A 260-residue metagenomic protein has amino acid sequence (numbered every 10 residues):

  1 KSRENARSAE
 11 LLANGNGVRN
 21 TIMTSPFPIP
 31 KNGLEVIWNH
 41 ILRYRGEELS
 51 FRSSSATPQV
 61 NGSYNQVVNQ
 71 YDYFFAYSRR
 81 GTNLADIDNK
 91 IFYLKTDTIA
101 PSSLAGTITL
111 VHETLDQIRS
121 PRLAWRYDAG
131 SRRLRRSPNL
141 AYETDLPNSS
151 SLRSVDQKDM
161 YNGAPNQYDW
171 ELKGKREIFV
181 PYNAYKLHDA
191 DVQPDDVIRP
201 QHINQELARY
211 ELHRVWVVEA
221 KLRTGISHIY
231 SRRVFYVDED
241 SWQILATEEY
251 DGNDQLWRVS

Functional and structural regions predicted by a protein language model:
K1, K31, K90, K95 (+4 more regions): Context-gated lysine
K1, N5, A9-L12, K95-G163 (+1 more regions): Gly/Pro-enriched, hydrophobic low-complexity segments that function as extracytoplasmic propeptides/linkers
K1-P121, D128: Solvent-exposed N-terminal domain segments of exported/luminal and surface proteins
I22-A56, R136-E177: Short, charged N-terminal helix-start/capping segments
S55-P58, N83-D88, I178, P194-I198 (+1 more regions): A broad, low-specificity signal for short, low-complexity segments enriched in glycine/proline and polar/charged
S63-F74, L152-P165, I178-N183, A208: Short N-terminal helix-initiation segments at or just after the protein's N-terminus
N166-N204: Active-site environment of non-heme Fe oxygenases that use a 2-His-1-carboxylate facial triad
